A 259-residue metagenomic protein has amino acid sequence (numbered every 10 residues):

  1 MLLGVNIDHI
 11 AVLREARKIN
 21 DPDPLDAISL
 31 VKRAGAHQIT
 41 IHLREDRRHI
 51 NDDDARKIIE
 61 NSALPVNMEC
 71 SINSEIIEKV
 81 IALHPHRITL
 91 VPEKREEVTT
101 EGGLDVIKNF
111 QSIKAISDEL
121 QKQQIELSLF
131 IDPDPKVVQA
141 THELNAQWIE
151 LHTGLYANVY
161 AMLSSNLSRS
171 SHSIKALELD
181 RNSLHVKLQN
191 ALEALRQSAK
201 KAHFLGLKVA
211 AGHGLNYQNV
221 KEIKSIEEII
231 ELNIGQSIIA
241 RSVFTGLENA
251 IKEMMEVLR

Functional and structural regions predicted by a protein language model:
M1-P85, E143, A161-S170: Conserved N-terminal beta1-alpha1 strand-loop-helix module at the mouth
L3-I7, I39-I41, V66-M68, I88-L90 (+4 more regions): Hydrophobic faces of well-ordered beta-strands that scaffold small-molecule active sites in alpha/beta enzyme cores
G35-H37, N61-L64, A82-I88, K122 (+2 more regions): Glycine-enriched alpha-helix->loop->beta-strand junction motifs that scaffold or abut catalytic
R48-S74, K108-S128, S173-A211, M254-R259: Alpha-helix-loop-beta-strand connector modules within alpha/beta enzyme cores
I59, G102, L163-E178, A240-R259: C-terminal helical cap(s) of enzyme catalytic domains, especially alpha/beta-barrels
N73-H84, D134-N145, A211, L215-I229: Catalytic cores of alpha/beta
T89-E97, W148-A161, E228-L247: Glycine-rich phosphate-binding active-site loops on the catalytic face of alpha/beta enzymes
D132-L192, S198-K201: Histidine/lysine/aspartate-rich catalytic loop segments that bind and position anionic ligands
